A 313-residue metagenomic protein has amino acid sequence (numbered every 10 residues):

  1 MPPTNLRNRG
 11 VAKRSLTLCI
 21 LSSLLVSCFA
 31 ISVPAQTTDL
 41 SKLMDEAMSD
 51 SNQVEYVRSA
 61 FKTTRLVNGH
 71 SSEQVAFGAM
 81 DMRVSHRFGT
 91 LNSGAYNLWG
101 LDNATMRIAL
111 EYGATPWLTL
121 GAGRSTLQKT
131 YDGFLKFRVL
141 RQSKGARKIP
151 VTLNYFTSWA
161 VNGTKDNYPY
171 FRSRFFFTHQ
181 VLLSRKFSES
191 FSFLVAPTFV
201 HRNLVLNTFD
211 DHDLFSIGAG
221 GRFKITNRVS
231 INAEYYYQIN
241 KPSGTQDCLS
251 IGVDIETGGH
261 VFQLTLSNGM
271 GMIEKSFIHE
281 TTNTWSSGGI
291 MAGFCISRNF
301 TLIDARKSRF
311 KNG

Functional and structural regions predicted by a protein language model:
M1-R14: N-terminal secretory signal peptides that target proteins for export/translocation
C19-A30: Bacterial N-terminal signal peptides
I31-A35: Sec/Tat signal peptide C-region and signal peptidase I cleavage site
Q36-K165, F175-H179, S184-V195, F199-N203 (+3 more regions): Transmembrane beta-barrel domains of Gram-negative outer membranes and organellar outer membranes
V195-Y237: A mid-sequence, solvent-exposed acidic-amphipathic segment
H212, G244-Q246: Membrane-helix boundary/juxtamembrane motif in polytopic membrane proteins
K311-G313: Exposed, low-structure sequence patches enriched in small/polar residues
